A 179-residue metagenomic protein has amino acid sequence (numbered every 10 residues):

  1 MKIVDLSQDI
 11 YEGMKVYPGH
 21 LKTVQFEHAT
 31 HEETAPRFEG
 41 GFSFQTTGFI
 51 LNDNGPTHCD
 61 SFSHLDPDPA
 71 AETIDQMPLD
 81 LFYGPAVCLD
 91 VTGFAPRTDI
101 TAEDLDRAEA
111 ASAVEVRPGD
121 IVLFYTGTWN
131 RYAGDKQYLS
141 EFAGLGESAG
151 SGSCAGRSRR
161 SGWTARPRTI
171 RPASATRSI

Functional and structural regions predicted by a protein language model:
M1-I179: Active-/binding-site microenvironments in catalytic and ligand-binding cores
